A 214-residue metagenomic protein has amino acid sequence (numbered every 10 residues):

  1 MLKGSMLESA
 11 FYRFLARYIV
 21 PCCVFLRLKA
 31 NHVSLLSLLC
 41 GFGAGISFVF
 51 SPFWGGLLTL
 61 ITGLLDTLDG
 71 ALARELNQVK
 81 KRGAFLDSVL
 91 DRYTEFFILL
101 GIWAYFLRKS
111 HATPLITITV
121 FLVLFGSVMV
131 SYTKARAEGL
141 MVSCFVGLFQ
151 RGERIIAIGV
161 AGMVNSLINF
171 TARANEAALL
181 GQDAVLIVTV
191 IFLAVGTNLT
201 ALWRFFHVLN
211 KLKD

Functional and structural regions predicted by a protein language model:
M1-L57, I98-D214: Hydrophobic alpha-helical transmembrane segments
R17, D69-A73, N77-D91, S143-F149: Juxtamembrane helix-capping/reentrant segments at transmembrane boundaries
S37-C40, T62, L90: Generic structural concept
I46, I61-L64, Y93, F125: Hydrophobic/aromatic residues within the transmembrane alpha-helices of Major Facilitator Superfamily
V49-K80: Hydrophobic/aromatic-rich structural module bridging two neighboring secondary-structure elements via a short loop
I61, Q78, R82, L86 (+2 more regions): Hydrophobic alpha-helical segments and helix-packing faces
L64-L72, F85, V89-Y93, F97 (+3 more regions): Active-site His/Glu-centered metal-binding helix of metallohydrolases
R74-K81, T94, I98, V195 (+1 more regions): Alpha-helical transmembrane segments and their immediate juxtamembrane flanks in integral membrane proteins
